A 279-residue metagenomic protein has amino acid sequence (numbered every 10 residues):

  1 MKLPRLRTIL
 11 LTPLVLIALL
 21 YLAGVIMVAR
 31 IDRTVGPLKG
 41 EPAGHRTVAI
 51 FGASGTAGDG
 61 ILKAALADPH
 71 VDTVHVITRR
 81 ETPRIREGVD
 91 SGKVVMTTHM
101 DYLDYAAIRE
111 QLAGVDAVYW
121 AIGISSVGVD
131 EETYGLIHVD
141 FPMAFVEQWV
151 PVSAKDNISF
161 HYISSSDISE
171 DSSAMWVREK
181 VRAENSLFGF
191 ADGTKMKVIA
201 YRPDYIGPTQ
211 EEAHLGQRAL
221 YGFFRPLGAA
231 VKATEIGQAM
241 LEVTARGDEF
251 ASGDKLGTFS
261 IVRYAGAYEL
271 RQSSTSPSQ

Functional and structural regions predicted by a protein language model:
M1-E41: N-terminal membrane-anchoring alpha-helices
G36-H70: N-terminal Rossmann NAD(P)H-binding glycine-rich loop of SDR-like oxidoreductase domains
T47, I124, E132-L136, D140-V181 (+1 more regions): Conserved Rossmann-fold NAD(P)-dependent oxidoreductase catalytic core, especially the SDR/UDP-sugar
V48, D90-A144: NAD(P)H-binding glycine-rich loop region in Rossmannoid oxidoreductase-like domains and their noncatalytic homologs
D72, N185-Q210: Conserved beta-loop-beta element that borders a ligand/cofactor-binding pocket
V74, V139-F145, E179-L187, A233-I236: Conserved catalytic Lys-bearing alpha helix of Rossmann-like short-chain dehydrogenase/reductases
I77-R84, Y205: Short, polar loop motifs at secondary-structure junctions
R225-G253: C-terminal helical subdomain
